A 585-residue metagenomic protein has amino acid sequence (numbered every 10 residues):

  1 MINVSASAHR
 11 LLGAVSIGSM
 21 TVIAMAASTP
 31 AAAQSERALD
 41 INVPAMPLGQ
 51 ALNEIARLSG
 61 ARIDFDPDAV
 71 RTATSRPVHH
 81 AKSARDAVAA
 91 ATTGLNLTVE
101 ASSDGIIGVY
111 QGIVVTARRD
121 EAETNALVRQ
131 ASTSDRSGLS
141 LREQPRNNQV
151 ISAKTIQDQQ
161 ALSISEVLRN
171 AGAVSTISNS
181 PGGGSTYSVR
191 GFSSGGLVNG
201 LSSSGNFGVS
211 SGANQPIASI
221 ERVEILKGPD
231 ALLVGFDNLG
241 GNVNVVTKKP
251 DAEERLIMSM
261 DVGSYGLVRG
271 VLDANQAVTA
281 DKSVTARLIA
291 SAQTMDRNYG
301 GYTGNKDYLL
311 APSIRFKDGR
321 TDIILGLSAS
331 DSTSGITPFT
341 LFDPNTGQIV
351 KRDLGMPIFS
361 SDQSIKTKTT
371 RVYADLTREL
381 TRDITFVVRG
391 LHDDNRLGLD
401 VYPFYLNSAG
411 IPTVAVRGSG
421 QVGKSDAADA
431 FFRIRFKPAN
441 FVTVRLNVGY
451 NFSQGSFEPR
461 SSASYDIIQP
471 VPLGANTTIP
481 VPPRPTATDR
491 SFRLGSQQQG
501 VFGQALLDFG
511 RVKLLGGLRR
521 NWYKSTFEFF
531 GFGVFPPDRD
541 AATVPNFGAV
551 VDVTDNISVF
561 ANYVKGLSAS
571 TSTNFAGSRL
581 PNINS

Functional and structural regions predicted by a protein language model:
V22-G112: N-terminal export/assembly leaders
R62, G112-E253, G566: Acidic, small-polar-rich N-terminal luminal/periplasmic segments of exported/outer-membrane proteins
S185, F192, G241, E254-L256 (+7 more regions): Hydrophobic, lipid-facing positions within transmembrane beta-strands of outer-membrane proteins
S219-E221, L232-P312, F316-I323, T370: Outer-membrane beta-barrel translocator/receptor signature
P250-R255, T279-V284, G319-R320, T381-D383 (+3 more regions): Short loop/turn motifs that connect adjacent beta-strands in outer-membrane beta-barrel proteins
V262-S264, Q276, A292-D296, K306 (+9 more regions): Transmembrane beta-strands of outer-membrane beta-barrel pores
M295-R297, A311-E379, R389-G423, A463-D489 (+2 more regions): Acidic/polar loop-and-plug regions of large Gram-negative outer-membrane beta-barrel proteins
R315, G423, F441-G455, F492-S585: Structural signature of Gram-negative outer-membrane beta-barrels, strongest in the C-terminal barrel of TonB-dependent
